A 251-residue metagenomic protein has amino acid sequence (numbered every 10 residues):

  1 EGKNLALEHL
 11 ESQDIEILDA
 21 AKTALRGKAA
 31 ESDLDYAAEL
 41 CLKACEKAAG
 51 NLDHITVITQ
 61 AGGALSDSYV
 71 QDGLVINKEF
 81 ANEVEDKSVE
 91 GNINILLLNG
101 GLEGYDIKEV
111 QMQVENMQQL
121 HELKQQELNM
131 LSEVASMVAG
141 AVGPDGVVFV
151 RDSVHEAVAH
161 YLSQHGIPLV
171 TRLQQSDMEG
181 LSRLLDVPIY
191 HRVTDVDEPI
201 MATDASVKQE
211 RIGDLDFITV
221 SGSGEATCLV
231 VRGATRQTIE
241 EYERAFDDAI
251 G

Functional and structural regions predicted by a protein language model:
E1-G251: Core, soluble structural subunits of large cytosolic macromolecular machines
